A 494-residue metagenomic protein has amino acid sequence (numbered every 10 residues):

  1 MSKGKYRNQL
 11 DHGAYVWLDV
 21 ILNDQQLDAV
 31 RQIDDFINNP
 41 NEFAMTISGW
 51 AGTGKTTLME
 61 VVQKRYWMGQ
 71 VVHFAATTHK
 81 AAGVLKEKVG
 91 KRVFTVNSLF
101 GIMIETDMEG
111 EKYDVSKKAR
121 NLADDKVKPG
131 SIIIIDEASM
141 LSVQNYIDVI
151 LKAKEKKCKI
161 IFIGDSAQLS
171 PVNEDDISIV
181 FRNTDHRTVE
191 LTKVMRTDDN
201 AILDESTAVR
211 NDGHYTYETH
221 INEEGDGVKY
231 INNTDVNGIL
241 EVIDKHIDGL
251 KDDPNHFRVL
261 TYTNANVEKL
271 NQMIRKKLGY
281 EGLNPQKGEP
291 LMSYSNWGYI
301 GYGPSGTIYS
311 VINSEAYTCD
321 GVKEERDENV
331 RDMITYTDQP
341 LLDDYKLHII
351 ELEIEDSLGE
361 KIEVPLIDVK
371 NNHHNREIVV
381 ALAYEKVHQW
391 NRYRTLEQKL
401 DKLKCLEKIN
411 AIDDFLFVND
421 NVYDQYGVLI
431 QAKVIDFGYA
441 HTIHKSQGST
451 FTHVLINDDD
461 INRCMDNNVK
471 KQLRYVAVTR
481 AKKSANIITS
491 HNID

Functional and structural regions predicted by a protein language model:
K5-Y15, L27-M45, T53, S166-I312 (+1 more regions): Conserved helicase motor core of P-loop NTPases
L22, F74, V259: Conserved SAM-binding loop
N23-D24, S142: Short helix-coil-helix linker/hinge
Q26, K55, T78, T263 (+1 more regions): Short, conserved phosphate/pyrophosphate- and ester-handling motifs at nucleotide-, phospho-/glycolipid
V30-G225: ASCE P-loop NTPase helicase motor core
I133, G288-L291, Y317, F451-V454: Generic structural signal for buried aliphatic residues
V330-D494: C-terminal accessory regions
